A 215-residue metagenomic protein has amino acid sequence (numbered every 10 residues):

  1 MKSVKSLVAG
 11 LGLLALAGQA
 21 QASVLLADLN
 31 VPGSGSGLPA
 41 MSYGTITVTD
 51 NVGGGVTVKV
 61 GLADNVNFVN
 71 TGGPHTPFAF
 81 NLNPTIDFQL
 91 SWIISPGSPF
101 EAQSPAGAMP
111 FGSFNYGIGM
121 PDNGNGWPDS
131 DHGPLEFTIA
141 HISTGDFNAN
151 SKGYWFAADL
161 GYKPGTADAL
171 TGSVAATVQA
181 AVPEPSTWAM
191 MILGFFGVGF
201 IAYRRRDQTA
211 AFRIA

Functional and structural regions predicted by a protein language model:
K2-V24, A167-I201: Short, threonine-centered small-residue motifs that mark membrane-proximal processing/anchoring sites and TM-junction
S23-A181: Mature extracellular "passenger" or substrate-interacting domains of secreted, surface-exposed proteins
G199-A215: C-terminal membrane-anchoring or membrane-association module
